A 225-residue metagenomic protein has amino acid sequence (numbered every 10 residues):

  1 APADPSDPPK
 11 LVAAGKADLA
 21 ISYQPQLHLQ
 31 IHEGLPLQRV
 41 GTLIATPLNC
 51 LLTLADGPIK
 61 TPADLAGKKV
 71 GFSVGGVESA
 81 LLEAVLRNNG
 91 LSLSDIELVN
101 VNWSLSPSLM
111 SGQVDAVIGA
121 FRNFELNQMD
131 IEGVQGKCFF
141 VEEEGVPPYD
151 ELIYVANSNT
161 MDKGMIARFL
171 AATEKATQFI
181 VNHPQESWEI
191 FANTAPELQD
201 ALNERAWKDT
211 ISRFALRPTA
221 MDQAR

Functional and structural regions predicted by a protein language model:
A1-S111, D115-N123, C138-E142, V146-P148: Short, glycine-/small- and polar/acidic-enriched structural segments that line small-molecule recognition paths
A13, H32, R87-L91, M110 (+4 more regions): Sec-exported extracytoplasmic/periplasmic mature domains
S22, F121, A156, M161 (+1 more regions): A conserved hydrophobic position in a structured secondary element of the catalytic/binding core that shapes
L43-T53, V134-N159, L170, A206-S212: Periplasmic-binding protein-like
L82, L126, W188: Generic structural marker for isolated residues within well-ordered, non-membrane alpha-helices of soluble domains
N123-L126, E132, G136: Short, charge-rich, low-complexity alpha-helical interaction segments
N127, P147-Y149, K163: Short acidic/glycine-rich loop or secondary-structure boundary segments that cap or lie
D162-R225: Secondary-structure end/capping motifs
